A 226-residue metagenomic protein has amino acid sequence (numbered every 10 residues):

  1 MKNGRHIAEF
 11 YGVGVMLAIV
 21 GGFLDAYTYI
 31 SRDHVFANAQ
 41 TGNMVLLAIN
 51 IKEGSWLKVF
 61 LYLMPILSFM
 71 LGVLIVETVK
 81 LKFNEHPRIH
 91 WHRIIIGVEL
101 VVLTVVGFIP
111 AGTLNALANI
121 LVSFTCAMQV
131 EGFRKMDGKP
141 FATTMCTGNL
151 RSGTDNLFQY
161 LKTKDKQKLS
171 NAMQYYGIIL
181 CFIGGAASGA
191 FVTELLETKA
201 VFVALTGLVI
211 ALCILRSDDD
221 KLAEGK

Functional and structural regions predicted by a protein language model:
K2-K226: Alpha-helical transmembrane segments of multi-pass membrane proteins
